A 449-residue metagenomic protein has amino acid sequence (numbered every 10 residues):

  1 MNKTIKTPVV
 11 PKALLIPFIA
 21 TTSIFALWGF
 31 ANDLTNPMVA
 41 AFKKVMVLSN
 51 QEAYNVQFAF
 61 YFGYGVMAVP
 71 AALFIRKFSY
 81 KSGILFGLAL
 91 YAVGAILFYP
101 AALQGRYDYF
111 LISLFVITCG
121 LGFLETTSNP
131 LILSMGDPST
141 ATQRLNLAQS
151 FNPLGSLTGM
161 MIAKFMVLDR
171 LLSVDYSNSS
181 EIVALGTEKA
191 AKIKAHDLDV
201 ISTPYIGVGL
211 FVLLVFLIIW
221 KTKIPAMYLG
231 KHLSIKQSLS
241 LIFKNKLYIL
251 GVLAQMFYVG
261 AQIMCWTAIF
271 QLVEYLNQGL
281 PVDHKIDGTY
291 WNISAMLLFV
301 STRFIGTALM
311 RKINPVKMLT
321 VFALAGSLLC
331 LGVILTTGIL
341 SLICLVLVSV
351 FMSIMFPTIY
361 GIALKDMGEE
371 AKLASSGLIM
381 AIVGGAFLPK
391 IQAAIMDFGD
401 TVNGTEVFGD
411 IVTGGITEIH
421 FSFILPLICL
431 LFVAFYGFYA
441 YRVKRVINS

Functional and structural regions predicted by a protein language model:
P11, F216-K221, I424-S449: Multi-pass alpha-helical transporter architecture, strongest for 12-TM Major Facilitator/SLC carriers used
I16-M46, S128-N129, C265-V273: Extracytoplasmic
T35-V39, G159-L171, L241-I293: Extracytoplasmic gate region of multi-pass secondary transporters
N55-R76, I293-I305, G384: Central cavity-lining transmembrane alpha-helices of secondary-active solute carriers, predominantly the Major
A89-Q104, L324-T337: C-terminal ends and interior cores of transmembrane alpha-helices in multi-pass membrane transporters/permeases
R106-L124, L340-M355: Hydrophobic core of transmembrane alpha-helices in multi-pass small-molecule transporters, especially MFS/SLC-type
L121, T140-V174, S376-P389: Glycine-rich segments within core transmembrane alpha-helices of 12-TM secondary carriers
F123-D137, S353-G368: Intracellular juxtamembrane helix-capping segments at the cytosolic ends of symmetry-related transmembrane helices
